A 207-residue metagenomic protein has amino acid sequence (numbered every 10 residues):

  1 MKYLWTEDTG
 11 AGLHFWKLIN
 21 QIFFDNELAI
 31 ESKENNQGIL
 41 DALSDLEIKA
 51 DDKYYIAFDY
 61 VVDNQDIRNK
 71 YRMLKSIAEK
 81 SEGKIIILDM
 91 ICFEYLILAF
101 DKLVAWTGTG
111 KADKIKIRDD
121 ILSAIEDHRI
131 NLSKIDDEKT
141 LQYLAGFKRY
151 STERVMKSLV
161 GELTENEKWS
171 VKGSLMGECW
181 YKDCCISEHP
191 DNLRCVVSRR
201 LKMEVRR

Functional and structural regions predicted by a protein language model:
M1-D63: RecA-like P-loop NTPase motor core
K17, D51, N64-R207: C-terminal accessory helical subdomains adjacent to catalytic cores in phosphodiester- and nucleotide-handling enzymes
